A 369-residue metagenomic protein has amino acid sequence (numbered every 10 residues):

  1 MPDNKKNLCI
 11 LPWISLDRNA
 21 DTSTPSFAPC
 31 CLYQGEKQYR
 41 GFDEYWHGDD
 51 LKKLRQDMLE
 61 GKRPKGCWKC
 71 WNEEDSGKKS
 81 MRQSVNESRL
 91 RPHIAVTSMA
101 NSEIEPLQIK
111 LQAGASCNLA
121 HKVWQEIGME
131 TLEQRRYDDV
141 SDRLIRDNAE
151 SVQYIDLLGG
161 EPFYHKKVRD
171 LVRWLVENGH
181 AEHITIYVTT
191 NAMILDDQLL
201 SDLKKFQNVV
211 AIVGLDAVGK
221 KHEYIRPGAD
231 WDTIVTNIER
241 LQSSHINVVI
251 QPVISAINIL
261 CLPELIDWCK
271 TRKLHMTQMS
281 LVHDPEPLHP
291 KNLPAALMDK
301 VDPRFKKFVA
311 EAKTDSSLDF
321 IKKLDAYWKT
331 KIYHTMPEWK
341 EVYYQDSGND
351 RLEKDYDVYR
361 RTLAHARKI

Functional and structural regions predicted by a protein language model:
M1-Q134, N148-A149, K313-I369: N-terminal pre-core extensions flanking Radical SAM catalytic domains
W13, C30-L32, M81, H121-Q125 (+5 more regions): A short acidic (Asp/Glu
T22-T24, Y187, N208-I212, D232-H365: Conserved C-terminal portion of the radical SAM core fold that forms the substrate/S-adenosylmethionine-binding
D43, W68, H121, Q125 (+3 more regions): Non-transmembrane alpha-helical segments in soluble domains of secreted/periplasmic/extracellular proteins
G48, M129, H165, D302-P303: Serine-centered coil/turn micro-motif
I104-S116, W124-D139, E150-H165, N178-D196 (+3 more regions): Core AdoMet radical
P106, E133-D142, Q153-I155, K300-K307 (+2 more regions): Eukaryote-biased activation of long, low-complexity terminal tails and linkers
S141-L144, L171, L175, L199-D202 (+2 more regions): A general structural detector for well-ordered alpha-helical segments in enzyme core domains, enriched
